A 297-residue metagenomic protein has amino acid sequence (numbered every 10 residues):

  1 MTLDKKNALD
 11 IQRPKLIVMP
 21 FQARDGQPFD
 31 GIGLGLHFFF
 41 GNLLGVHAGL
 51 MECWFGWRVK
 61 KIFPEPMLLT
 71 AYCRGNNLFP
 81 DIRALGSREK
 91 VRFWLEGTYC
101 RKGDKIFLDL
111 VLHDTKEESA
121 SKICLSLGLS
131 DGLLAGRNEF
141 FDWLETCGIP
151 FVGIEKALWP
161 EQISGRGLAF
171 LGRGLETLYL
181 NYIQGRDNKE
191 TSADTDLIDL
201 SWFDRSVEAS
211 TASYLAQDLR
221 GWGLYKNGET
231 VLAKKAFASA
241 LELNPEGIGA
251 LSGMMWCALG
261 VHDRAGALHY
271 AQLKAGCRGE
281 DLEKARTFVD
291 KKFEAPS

Functional and structural regions predicted by a protein language model:
M1-I11, K116-A212, A216, G223: C-terminal/domain-edge helix-coil "capping" segments
M1-V46, L171-E190, W222, V231 (+3 more regions): A structural "domain/chain start" motif
L9-R83, W94-G103, T115: Short beta-strand->alpha-helix linker/helix-N-cap micro-motif that forms a surface specificity/interaction loop
G75-E145: Amphipathic beta-strand/beta-sheet edge segments enriched in Tyr/Trp
A209, L243, G276-C277: Structural marker of alpha-solenoid helical repeat scaffolds
S213, G247, D281-L282: Residue-level recognition of tetratricopeptide repeat
A216, A250, K284-A285: TPR alpha-solenoid repeat register
